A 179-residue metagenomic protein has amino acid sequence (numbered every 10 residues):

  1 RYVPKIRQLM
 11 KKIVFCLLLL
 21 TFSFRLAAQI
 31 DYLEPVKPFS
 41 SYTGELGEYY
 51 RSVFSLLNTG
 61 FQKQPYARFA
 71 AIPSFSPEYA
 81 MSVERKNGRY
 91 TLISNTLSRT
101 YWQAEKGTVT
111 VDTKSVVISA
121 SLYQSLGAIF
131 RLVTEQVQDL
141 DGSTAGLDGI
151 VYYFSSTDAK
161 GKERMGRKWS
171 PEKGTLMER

Functional and structural regions predicted by a protein language model:
R1-Y32: Bacterial Sec-dependent N-terminal signal peptides
Q29-R179: Function-determining sites in protein domains
